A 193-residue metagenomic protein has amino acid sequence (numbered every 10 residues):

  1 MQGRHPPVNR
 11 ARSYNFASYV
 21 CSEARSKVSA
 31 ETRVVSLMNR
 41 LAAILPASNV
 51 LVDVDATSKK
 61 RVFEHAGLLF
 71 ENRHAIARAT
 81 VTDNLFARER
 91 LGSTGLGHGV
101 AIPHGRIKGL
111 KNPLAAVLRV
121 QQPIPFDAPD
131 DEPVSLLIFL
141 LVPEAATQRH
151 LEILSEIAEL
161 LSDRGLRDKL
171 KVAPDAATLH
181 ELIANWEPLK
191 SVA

Functional and structural regions predicted by a protein language model:
R4-H5, L189: Enriched - but not universal
H5, N9, Y14-N15: Intrinsic-disorder-associated, low-complexity terminal segments enriched in Asp/Asn/His/Tyr and depleted of Lys/Arg
Y14-A193: Cytosolic covalent-transfer regions centered on His/Cys nucleophiles that carry phosphoryl or persulfide groups
